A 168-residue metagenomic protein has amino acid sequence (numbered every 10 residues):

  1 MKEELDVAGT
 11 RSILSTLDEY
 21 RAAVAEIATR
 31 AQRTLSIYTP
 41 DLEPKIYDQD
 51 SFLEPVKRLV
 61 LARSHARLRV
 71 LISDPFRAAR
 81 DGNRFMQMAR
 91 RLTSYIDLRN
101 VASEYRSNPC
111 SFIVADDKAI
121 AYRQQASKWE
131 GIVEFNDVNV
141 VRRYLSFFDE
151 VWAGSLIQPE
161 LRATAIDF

Functional and structural regions predicted by a protein language model:
M1-D18, R33-I46: Acidic/glycine-enriched edge-of-secondary-structure segments
E3-E4, D41-D50, D74-P75, Q87 (+4 more regions): N- and C-terminal low-complexity/disordered segments
L14, Q125-F168: Signature of lipid phosphatidyltransferase scaffolds
D18-Y20, S103-E104: Short beta->alpha connector loops
Y20-E26: Short, charged beta->alpha transition segments
I27-L92: Primarily the HKD phosphodiesterase
L35, D97-V141: HKD (HxKxxxxD) catalytic microenvironment of the phospholipase D
